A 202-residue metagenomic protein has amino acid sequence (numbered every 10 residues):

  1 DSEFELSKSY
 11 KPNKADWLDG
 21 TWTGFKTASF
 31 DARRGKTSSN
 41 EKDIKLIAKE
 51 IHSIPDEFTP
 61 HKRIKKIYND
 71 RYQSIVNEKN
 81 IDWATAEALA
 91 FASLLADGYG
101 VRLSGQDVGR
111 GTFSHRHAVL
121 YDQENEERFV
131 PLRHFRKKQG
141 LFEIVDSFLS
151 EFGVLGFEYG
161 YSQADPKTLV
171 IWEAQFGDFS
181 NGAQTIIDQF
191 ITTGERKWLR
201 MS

Functional and structural regions predicted by a protein language model:
D1-S202: Flexible, glycine-rich loop/tail regions that form catalytic "lids" or insertion modules at the edges of active sites
